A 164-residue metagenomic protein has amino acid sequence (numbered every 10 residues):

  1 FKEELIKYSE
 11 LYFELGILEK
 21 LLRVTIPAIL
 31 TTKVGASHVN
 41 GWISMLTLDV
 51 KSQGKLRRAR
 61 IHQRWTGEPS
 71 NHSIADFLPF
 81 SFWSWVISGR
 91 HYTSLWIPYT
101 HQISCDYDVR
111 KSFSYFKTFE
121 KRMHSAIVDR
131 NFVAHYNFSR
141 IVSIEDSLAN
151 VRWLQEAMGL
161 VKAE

Functional and structural regions predicted by a protein language model:
F1-E164: Amphipathic alpha-helical interface elements
